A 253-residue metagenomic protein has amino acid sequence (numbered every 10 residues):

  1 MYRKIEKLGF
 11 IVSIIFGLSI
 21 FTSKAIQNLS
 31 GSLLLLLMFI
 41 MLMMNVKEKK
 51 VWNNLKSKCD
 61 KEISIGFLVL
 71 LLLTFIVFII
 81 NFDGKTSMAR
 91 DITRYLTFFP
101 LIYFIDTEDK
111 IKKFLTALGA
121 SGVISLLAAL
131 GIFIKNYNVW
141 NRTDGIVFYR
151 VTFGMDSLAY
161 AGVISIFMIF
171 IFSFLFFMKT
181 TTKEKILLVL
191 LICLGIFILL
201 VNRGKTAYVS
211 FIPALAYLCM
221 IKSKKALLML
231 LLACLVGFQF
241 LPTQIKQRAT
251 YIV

Functional and structural regions predicted by a protein language model:
M1-F82, D109-G119, L175-I186, K225: Transmembrane signal-anchor hairpin modules in multi-pass inner-membrane enzymes, especially those that act on
F16-G17, F75-I76, T93-L96, K112-R142 (+2 more regions): Alpha-helical transmembrane segments of multi-pass inner-membrane proteins
A25-K47, M88-F99, Y160-M168, Y208-A216: Membrane-embedded alpha-helical segments of multi-pass membrane proteins, especially the transmembrane helices
L42-W52, L101-T107, L127-I134, R203 (+2 more regions): Juxtamembrane membrane-interface segments at transmembrane alpha-helix termini
I63-L72, F82-D106, G122, L126: Aromatic-anchored transmembrane helix interface
T86, K135-F148, T152, I252-V253: Membrane-interface amphipathic/re-entrant loop segments adjacent to transmembrane helices in multi-pass membrane
Y149, Q239-V253: Flexible juxtamembrane loops connecting transmembrane helices in multi-pass membrane enzymes that build or modify
